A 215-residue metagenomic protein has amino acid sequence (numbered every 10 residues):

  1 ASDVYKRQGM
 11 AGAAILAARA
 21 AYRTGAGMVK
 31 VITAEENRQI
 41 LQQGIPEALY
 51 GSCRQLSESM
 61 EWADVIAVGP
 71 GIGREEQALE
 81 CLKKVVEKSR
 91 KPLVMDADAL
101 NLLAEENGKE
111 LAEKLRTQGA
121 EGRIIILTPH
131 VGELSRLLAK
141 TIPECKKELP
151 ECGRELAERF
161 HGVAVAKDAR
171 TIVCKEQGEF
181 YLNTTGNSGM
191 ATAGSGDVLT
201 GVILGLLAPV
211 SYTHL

Functional and structural regions predicted by a protein language model:
S2-A97, N101-I126, V131-L215: Small-residue (G/A/S/T)-rich helix-start motifs and N-terminal tracts that mark the onset
